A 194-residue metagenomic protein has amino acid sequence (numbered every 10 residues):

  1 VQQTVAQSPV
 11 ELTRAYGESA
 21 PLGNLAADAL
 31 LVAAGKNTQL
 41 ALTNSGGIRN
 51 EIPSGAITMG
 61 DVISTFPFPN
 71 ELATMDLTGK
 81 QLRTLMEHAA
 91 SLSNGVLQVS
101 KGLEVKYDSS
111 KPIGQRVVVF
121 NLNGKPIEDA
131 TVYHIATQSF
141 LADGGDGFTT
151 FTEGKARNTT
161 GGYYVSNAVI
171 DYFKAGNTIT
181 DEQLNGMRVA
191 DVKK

Functional and structural regions predicted by a protein language model:
Q2-P21: Glycine-rich phosphate/diphosphate-binding loops and the adjacent beta-loop-alpha structural elements that coordinate
A20, N24-K194: Feature captures C-terminal
